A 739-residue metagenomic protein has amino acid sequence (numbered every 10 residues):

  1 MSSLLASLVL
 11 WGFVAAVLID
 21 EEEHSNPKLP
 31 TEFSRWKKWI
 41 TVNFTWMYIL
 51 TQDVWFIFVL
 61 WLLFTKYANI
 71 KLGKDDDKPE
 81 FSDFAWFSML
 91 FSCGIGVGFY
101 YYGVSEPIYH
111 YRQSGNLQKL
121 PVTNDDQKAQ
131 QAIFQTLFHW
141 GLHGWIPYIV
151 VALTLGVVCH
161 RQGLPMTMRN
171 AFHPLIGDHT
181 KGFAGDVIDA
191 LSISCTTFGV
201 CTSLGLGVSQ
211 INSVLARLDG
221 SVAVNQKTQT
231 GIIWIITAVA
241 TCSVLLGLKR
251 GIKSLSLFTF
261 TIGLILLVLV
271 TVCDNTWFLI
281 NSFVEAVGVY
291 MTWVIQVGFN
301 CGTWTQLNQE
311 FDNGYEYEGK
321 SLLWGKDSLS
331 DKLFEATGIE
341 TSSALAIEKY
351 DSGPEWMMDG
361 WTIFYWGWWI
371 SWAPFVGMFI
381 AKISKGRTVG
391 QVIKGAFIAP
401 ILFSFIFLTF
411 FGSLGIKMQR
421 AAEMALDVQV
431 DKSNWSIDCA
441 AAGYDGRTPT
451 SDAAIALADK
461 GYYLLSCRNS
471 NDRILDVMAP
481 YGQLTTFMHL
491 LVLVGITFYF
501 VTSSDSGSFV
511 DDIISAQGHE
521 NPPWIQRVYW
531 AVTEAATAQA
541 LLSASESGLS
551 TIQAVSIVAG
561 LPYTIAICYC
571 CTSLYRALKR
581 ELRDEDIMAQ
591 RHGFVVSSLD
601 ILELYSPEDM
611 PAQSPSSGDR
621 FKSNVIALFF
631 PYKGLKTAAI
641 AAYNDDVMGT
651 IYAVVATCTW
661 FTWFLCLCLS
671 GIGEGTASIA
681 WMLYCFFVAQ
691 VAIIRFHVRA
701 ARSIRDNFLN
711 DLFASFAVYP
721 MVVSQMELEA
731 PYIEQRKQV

Functional and structural regions predicted by a protein language model:
M1, I40-W46, D75-C93, P121-G144 (+6 more regions): Transmembrane-helix boundary/entry motifs in multi-pass membrane transporters
M1-K128, T572-L578: N-terminal alpha-helical transmembrane segments of multi-pass membrane transport and channel/translocase proteins
V14-E22, F91-Y111, G144-M166, I188-G220 (+2 more regions): Hydrophobic transmembrane alpha-helices that form the core helical bundles of multi-pass secondary transporters
I19-F44, Q210-T228, L246-L257, N275-S282 (+6 more regions): Membrane-lumen (extracellular) interface motif
E21, L29-T41, L62-P79, Q131-H139 (+8 more regions): Membrane-water interface regions at transmembrane-helix termini and the short interhelical loops of multi-pass membrane
K28-K37, F64-D83, I108-Q135, V157-F183 (+4 more regions): Flexible loop linkers connecting adjacent transmembrane helices in multi-pass alpha-helical membrane transporters
T180-G495, H519-N521, L541-G548: Membrane-embedded translocation segments of transport machinery
M588-V739: Intracellular leaflet-associated regions of eukaryotic membrane-associated proteins
